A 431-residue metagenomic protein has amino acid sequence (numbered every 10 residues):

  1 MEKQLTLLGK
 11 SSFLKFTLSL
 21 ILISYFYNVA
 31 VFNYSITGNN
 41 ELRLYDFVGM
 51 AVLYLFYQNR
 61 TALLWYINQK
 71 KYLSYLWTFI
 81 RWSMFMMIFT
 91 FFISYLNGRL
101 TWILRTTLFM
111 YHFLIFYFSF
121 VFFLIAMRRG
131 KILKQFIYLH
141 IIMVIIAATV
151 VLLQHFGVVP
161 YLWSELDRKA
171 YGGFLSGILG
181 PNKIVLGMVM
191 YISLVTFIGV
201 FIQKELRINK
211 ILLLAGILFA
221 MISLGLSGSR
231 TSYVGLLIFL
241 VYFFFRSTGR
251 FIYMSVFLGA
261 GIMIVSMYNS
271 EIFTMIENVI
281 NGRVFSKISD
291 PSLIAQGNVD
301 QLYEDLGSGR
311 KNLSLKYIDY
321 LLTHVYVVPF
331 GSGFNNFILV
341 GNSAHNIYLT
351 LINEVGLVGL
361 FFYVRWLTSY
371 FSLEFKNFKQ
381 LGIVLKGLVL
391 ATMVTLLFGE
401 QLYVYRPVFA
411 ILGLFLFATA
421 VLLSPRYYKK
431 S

Functional and structural regions predicted by a protein language model:
M1-W65, M87-S94: N-terminal signal-anchor transmembrane segment
E2-T6, V48-Y66, S193-E205, L240-V241 (+2 more regions): Hydrophobic, aromatic-rich transmembrane alpha-helices and their immediate juxtamembrane boundary segments
Y72-W77, I141, R207-I208, L212 (+4 more regions): Hydrophobic transmembrane alpha-helices and their immediate junctions
Y75-I88, R99-I125, Q135-I145: Aromatic-anchored transmembrane helix interface
K134-S164, G180-R246: Alpha-helical transmembrane segments of multi-pass inner-membrane proteins
Y161-S164, S176-L179, N298-V355: Long extracytoplasmic/lumenal interhelical loops at the membrane interface of multi-pass membrane proteins
S247-N298, Y320-T323: A membrane-periplasm/extracellular boundary helix in multi-pass inner-membrane enzymes that assemble envelope glycans
L385-T395, L402-S431: Transmembrane alpha-helices of multi-pass inner-membrane enzymes
